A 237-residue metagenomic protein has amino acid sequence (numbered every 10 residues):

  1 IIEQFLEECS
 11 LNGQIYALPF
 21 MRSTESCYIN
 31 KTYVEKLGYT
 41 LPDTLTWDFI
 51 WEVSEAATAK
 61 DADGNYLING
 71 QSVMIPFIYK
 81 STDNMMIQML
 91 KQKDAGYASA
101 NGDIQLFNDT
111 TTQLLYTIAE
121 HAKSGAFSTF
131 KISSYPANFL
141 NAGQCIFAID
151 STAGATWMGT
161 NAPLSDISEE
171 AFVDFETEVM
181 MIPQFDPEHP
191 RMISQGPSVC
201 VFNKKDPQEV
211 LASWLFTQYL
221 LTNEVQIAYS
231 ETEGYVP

Functional and structural regions predicted by a protein language model:
I1, D43, L67-N69, I75 (+3 more regions): Short, solvent-exposed loop/beta-turn-alpha elements that line the ligand-binding surface or hinge of extracytoplasmic
I1-Q4, E8-S10, T32, K36-T40 (+3 more regions): Extracytoplasmic "Venus flytrap"/periplasmic binding protein-like
I1-Y33, I75, V179-M192: A structural signal for short loop-to-beta-strand junctions that line the ligand-binding cleft of periplasmic/secreted
E7-F20, E25, F49-I104: Extracytoplasmic/periplasmic solute-binding protein
E35, Y116, H121, D166-V236: Extracytoplasmic/periplasmic substrate-recognition and gating elements
L45-W51, S128-A142: Short helix-initiation/N-cap motifs at beta->coil->alpha
V53-E55, A100-K131, I182: Glycine-centered hinge/linker elements that transmit conformational signals in sensory and ligand-binding systems
I146-S151, W157-M158: Paired acidic/hydrophobic, glycine-rich loop segments that form the ligand-binding mouth/hinge of periplasmic-binding
